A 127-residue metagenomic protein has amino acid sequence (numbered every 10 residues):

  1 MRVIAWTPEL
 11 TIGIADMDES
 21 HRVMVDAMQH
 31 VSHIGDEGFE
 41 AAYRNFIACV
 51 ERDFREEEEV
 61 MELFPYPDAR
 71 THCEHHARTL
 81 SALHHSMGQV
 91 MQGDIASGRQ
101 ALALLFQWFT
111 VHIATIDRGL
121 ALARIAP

Functional and structural regions predicted by a protein language model:
M1-P127: Small-residue-biased structural context
